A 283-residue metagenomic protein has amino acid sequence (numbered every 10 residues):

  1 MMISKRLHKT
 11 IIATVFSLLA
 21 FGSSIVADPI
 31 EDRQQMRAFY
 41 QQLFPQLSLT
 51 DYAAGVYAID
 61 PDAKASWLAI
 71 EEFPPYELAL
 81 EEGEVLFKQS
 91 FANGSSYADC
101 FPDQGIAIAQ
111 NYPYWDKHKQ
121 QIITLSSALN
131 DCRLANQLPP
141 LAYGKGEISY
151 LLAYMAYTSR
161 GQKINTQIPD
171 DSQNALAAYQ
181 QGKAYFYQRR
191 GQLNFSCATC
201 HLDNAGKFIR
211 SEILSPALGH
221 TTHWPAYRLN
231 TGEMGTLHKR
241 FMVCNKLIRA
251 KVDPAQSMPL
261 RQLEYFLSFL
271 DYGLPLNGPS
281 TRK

Functional and structural regions predicted by a protein language model:
M2-I12: Bacterial N-terminal signal peptides that target proteins for export
A13-F21: Bacterial N-terminal signal peptides
S23-A27: Sec/Tat signal peptide C-region and signal peptidase I cleavage site
D28-E77, Q89-Y150, Y157-G161, I168 (+1 more regions): Electron-transfer interface patches adjacent to heme c in soluble/periplasmic c-type cytochromes and di-/multiheme
L78-A79, A177: An amphipathic alpha-helix/helix-turn recognition signal
L80-E82, L86-F87: N-terminal carbohydrate-binding/catalytic regions of secreted carbohydrate-active enzymes
Q162-Y179: Solvent-exposed, charged amphipathic helical/linker segments at domain boundaries
